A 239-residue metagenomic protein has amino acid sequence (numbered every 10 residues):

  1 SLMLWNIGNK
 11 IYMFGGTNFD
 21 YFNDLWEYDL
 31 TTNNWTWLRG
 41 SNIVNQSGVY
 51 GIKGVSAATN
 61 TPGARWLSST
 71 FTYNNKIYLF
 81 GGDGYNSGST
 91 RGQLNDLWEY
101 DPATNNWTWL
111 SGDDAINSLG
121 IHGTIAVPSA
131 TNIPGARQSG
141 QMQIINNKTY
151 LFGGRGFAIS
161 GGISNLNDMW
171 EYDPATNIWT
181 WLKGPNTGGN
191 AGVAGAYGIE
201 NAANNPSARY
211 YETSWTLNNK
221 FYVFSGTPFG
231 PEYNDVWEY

Functional and structural regions predicted by a protein language model:
S1-Y239: Kelch-like beta-propeller repeat domains
